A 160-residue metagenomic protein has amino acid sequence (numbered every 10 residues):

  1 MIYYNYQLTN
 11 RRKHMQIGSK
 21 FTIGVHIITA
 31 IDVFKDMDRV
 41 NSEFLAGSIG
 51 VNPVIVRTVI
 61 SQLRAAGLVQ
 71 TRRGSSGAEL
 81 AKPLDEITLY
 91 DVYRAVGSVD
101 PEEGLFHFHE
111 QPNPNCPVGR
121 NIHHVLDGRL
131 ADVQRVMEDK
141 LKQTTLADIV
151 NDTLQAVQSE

Functional and structural regions predicted by a protein language model:
M1-H14: Short, intrinsically disordered or compositionally biased N-terminal tails of bacterial proteins
V25-D36: Short amphipathic alpha-helical interface segments
V40-G50: A short alpha-helical element within helix-turn-helix/winged-helix DNA-binding domains across DNA-binding proteins
N52-I55: Short coil turns linking two alpha-helices in DNA-binding domains
V59-R64: Basic amphipathic alpha-helical segments that dock to polyanions
A65-L68, A95: Residue cluster at the C-terminal edge of the helix-turn-helix DNA-binding motif
G67-A81: Beta-hairpin "wing" of winged helix-turn-helix
P83-E160: Non-DNA-binding regulatory cores of transcription-related proteins, predominantly C-terminal effector-binding
